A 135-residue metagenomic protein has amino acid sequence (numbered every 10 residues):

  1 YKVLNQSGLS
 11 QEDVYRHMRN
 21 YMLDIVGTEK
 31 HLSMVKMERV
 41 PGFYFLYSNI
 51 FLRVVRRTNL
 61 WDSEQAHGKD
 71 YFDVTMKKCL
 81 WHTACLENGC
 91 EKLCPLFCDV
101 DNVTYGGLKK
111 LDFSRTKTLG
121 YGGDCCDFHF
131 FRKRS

Functional and structural regions predicted by a protein language model:
K2-G89, L93: Amphipathic interaction/junction segments at domain boundaries or subunit interfaces
D73, T83-S135: C-terminal non-catalytic interaction appendages of large macromolecular assemblies
